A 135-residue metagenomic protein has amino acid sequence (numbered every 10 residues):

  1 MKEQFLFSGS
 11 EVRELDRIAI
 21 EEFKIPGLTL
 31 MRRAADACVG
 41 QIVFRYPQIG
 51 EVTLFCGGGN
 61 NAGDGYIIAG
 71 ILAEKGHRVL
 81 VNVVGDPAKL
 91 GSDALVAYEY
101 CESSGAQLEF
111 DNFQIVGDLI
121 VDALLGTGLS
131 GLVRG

Functional and structural regions predicted by a protein language model:
M1-E51: Positively charged, low-complexity intrinsically disordered leader regions
M1-F7, Y46-F55, N60-G135: Glycine-rich phosphate/dinucleotide-binding loop and adjoining beta-alpha-beta core of small-molecule
